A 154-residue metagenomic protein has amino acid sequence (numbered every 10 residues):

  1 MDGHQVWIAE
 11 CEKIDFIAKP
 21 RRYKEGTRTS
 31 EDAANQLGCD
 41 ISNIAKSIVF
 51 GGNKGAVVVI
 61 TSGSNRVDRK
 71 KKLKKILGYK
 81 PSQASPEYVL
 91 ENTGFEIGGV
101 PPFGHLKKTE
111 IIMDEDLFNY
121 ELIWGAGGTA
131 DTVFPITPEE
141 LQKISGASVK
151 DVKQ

Functional and structural regions predicted by a protein language model:
M1-Q154: Extended, low-hydrophobicity, polar/charged segments
